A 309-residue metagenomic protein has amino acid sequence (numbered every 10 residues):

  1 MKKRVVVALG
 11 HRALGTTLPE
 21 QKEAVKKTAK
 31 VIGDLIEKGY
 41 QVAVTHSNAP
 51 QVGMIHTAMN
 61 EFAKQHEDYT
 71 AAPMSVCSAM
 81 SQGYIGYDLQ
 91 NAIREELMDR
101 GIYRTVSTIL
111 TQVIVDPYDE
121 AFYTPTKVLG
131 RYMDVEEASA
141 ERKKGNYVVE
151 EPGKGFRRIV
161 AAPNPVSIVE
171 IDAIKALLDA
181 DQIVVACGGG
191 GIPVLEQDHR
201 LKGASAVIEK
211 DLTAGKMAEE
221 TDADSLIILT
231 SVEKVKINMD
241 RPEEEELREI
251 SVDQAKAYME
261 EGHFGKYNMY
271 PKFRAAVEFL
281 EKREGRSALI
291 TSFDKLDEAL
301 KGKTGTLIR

Functional and structural regions predicted by a protein language model:
K2-R309: C-terminal catalytic "cap/lid" subdomain
